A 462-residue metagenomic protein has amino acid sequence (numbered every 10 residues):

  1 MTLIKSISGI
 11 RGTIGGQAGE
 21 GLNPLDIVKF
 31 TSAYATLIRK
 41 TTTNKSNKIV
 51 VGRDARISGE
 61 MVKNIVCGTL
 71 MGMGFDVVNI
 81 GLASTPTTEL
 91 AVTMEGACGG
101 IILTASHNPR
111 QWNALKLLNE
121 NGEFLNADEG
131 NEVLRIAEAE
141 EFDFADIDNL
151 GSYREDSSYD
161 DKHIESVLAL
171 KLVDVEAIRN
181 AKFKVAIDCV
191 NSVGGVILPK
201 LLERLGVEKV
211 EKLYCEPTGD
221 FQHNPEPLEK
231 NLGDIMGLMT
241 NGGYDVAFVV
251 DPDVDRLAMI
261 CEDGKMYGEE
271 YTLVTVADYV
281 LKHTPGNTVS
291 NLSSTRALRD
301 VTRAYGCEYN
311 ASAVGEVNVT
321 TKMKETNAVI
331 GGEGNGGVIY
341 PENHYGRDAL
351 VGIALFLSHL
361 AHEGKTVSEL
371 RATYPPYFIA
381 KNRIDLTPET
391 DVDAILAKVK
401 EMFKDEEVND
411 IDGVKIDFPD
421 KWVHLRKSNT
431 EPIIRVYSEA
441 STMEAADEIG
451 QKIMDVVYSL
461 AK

Functional and structural regions predicted by a protein language model:
M1-G68, G72-M73, S152-K184: An N-terminal, well-structured beta->alpha segment
T13, N113-G242: Gly/Ser/Thr-enriched, mixed-charge loops and adjacent short helices that form phosphate/oxyanion-binding elements
T36, K48-W112, K200-I260: N-terminal small/polar loop signature for handling phosphorylated ligands or for N-terminal nucleophile
V51-D54, I187-C189, C261, E342 (+1 more regions): Short glycine-centered, acidic/aromatic-flanked micro-motifs in structured strand/loop junctions that mark active-site
M71, N131-E165, A169, C261-G334 (+1 more regions): Proline/glycine-rich low-complexity loops and linkers
Q111-R135, I260-V276, N343-F356, L360: A short, gly/pro- and small-residue-rich
V246, T284-K462: Phosphate-binding and adjacent anionic-ligand microenvironments
